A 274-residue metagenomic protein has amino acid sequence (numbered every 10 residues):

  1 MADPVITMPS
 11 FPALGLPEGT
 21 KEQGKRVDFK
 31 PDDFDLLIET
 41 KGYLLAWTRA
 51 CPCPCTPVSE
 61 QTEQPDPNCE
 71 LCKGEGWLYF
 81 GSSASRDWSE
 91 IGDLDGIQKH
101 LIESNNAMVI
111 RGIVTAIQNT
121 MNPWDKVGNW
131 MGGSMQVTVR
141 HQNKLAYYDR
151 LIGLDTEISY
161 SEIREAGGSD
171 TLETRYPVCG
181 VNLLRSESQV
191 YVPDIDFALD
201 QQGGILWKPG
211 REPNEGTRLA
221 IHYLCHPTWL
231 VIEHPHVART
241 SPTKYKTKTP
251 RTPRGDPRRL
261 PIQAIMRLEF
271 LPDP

Functional and structural regions predicted by a protein language model:
M1-G132, L230, H236-P274: N-terminal disorder-to-order initiation segments that are Gly/Lys/Arg-biased and fold into the first beta/loop/alpha
M8, A13-G15, R49, R140-S161 (+2 more regions): Short, acidic/charged, Gly/Pro-enriched secondary-structure junctions
Y43-A46, Q136-T138, R150-I152, R218-L224: Ordered hydrophobic segments in well-structured contexts
C55, V114, V139, G153 (+2 more regions): Hydrophobic side chains in beta-strands
C72, L151, V181-L184: Generic beta-strand hydrophobic packing signal
R86-S89, L94-D95, T156-P227, I232-H234 (+2 more regions): Extended beta-strand solenoid/passenger and fiber regions
G132-M135, Y147: Short, surface-exposed beta-edge/turn micro-motifs
V137-N143, K208-P209: A structural micro-motif recognizing beta-strand termini and the immediately following turn/loop segments
